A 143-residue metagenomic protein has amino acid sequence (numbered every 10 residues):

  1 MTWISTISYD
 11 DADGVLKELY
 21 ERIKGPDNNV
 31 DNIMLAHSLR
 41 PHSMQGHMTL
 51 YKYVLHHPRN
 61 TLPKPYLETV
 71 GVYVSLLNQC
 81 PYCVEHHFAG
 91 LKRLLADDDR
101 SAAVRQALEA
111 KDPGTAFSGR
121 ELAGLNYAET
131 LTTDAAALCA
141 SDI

Functional and structural regions predicted by a protein language model:
M1-I143: Hydrophobic alpha-helical segments
